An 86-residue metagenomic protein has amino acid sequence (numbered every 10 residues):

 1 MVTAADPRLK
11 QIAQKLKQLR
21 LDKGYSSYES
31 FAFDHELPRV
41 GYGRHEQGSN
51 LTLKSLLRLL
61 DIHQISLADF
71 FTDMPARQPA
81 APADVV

Functional and structural regions predicted by a protein language model:
M1-P7, D22, F71-V86: Short, charged recognition helix plus adjacent turn of helix-turn-helix-like nucleic-acid-binding domains
K17, Y28-E29, L57, A68: Residues within the helices of the helix-turn-helix
R20, A32, L60: The alpha-helix within a helix-turn-helix
G24-R44: Short alpha-helical DNA-recognition segment
P38-G41, T52, S66: Short coil turns linking two alpha-helices in DNA-binding domains
H45-E46, H63, M74: DNA major-groove recognition helix of helix-turn-helix
K54-F70: DNA major-groove recognition helix of helix-turn-helix/homeodomain DNA-binding modules
